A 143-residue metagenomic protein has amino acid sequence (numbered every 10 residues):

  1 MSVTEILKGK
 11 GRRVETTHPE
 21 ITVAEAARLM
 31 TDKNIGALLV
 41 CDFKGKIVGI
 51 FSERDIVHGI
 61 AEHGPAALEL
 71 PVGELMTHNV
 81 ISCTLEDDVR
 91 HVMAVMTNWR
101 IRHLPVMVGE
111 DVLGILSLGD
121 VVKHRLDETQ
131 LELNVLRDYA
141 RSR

Functional and structural regions predicted by a protein language model:
M1-R13, S52-I81, E86-T97, L118-R143: Tandem CBS (Bateman) regulatory domains
T17-N34, C41, S82-R100, M107: The conserved cystathionine-beta-synthase
A24, K44, E74-L75, E110 (+1 more regions): Residue-level signal for alpha-helical context at structural boundaries
M30-K33, L38-R54, M96, L104-G119: A glycine-centered beta-loop-beta connector
